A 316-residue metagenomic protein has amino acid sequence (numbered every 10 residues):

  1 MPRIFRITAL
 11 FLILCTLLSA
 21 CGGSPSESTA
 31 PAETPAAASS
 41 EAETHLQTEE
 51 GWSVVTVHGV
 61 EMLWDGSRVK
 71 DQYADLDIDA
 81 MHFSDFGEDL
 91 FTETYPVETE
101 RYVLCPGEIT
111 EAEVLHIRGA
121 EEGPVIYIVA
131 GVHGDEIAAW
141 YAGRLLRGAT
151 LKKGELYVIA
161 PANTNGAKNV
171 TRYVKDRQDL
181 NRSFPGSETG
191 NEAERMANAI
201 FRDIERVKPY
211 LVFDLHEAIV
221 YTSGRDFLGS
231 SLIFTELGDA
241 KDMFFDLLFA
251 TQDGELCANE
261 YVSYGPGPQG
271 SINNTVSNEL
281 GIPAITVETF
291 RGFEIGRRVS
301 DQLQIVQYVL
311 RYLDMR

Functional and structural regions predicted by a protein language model:
M1-T8: Bacterial N-terminal signal peptides that target proteins for export
F11-C15: Alpha-helical transmembrane segments
T16-A20: C-terminal motif of bacterial Sec signal peptides marking the signal peptidase cleavage site
C21-A30: Bacterial lipoprotein signal-peptidase II cleavage site
A36-R316: Structured catalytic-domain cores with a bias toward divalent-metal coordination
